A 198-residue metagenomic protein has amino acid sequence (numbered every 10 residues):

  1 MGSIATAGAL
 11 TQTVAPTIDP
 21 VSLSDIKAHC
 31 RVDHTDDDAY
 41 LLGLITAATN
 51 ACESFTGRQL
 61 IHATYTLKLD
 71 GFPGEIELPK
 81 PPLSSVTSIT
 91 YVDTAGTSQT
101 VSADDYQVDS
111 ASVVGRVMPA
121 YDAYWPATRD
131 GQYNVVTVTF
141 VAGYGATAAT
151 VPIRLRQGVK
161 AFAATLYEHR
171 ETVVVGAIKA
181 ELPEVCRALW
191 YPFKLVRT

Functional and structural regions predicted by a protein language model:
M1-T198: Divalent metal-cofactor coordination and adjacent catalytic microenvironments
